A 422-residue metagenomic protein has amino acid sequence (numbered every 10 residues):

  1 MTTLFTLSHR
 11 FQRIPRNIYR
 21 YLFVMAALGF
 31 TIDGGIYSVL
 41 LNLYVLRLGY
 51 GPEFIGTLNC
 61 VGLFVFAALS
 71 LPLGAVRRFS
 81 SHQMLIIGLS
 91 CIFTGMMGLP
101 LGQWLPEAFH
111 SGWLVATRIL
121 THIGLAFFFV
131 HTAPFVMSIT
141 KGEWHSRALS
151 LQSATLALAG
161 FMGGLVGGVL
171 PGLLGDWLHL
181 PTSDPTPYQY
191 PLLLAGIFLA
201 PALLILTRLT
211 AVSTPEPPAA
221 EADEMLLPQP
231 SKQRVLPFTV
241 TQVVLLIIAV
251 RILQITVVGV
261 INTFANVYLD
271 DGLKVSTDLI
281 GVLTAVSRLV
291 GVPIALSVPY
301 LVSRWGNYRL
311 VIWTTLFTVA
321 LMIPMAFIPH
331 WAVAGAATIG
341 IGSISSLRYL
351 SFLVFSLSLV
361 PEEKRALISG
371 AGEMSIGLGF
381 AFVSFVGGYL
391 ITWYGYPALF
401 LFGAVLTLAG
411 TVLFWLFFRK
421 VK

Functional and structural regions predicted by a protein language model:
T2-I18, A211-A249: Juxtamembrane intracellular "pre-TM" segments in multi-pass secondary transporters
F5-A68, V243-S276, I280-L283: Helix-loop boundary and gating motifs at the non-cytosolic
T57-A75, A285-S297: Central cavity-lining transmembrane alpha-helices of secondary-active solute carriers, predominantly the Major
L69-H82, I294-N307, I391: Helix-to-loop junctions at the C-terminal end of transmembrane segments in multipass secondary transporters
S90-A108, F317-P329: C-terminal ends and interior cores of transmembrane alpha-helices in multi-pass membrane transporters/permeases
G95, A108-F128, I252, V333-L347: Hydrophobic core of transmembrane alpha-helices in multi-pass small-molecule transporters, especially MFS/SLC-type
F127-T140, L347-V360: Intracellular juxtamembrane helix-capping segments at the cytosolic ends of symmetry-related transmembrane helices
G196-A219, L413-F418: C-terminal membrane-cytosol helix-exit motif in multi-pass small-molecule transporters
